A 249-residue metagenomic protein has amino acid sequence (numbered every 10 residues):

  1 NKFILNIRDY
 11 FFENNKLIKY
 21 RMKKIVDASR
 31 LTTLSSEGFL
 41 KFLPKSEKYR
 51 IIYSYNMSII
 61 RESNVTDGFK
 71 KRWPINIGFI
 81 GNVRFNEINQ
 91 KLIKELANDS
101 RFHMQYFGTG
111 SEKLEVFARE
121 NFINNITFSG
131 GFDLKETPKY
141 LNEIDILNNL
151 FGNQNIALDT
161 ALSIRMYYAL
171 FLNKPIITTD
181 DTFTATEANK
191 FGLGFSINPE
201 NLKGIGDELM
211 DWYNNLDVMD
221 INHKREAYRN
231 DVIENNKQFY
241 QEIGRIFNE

Functional and structural regions predicted by a protein language model:
F3-L17: A short, histidine- and acid-enriched strand-loop-helix "catalytic/donor-clamping" loop that lines the nucleotide-sugar
N15, M22-S63, T186: A short, active-site helix/loop in glycosyltransferases that binds the activated sugar's phosphate group
T33, G68-E87, L92-K94, M104-Q105: Conserved donor-binding/catalytic core segment of Leloir-type glycosyltransferases
Y53, P199-K203, Y213-N248: A charged, aromatic-enriched C-terminal amphipathic alpha-helix characteristic of glycosyltransferases across folds
E87, K135-Y140, L147-Y168, T178-T186: Nucleotide-sugar-dependent
S100-G108, L114-L141: Nucleotide-activated donor-binding/catalytic signature segment of Leloir-type glycosyltransferases, i.e., the conserved
D145, N173-K174: A short alpha->beta transition loop at the rim of the catalytic pocket in nucleotide-sugar-dependent
A185-E208: Change "using UDP/GDP/dTDP sugars" to "using nucleotide sugars
